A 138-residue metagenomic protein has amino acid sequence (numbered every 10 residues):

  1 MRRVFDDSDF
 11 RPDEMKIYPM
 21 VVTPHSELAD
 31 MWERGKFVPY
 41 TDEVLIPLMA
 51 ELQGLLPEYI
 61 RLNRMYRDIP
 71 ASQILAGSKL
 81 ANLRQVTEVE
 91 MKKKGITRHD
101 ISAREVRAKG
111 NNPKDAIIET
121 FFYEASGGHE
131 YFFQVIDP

Functional and structural regions predicted by a protein language model:
M1-E27, D42-A71: Conserved C-terminal portion of the radical SAM core fold that forms the substrate/S-adenosylmethionine-binding
R2-R3, R11, R34, R61-R67 (+3 more regions): Arginine residue identity/basic-tract feature
F5, F10, F37-Y40, F121-F122 (+1 more regions): Phenylalanine-focused residue identity feature
A29-P39: Glycine-rich tight-turn/loop motif centered on a GG-T
M31, L55, M65, V86 (+1 more regions): Residues that form generic nucleotide/phosphate-binding pockets
S72-P138: Radical SAM enzyme core and accessory elements
